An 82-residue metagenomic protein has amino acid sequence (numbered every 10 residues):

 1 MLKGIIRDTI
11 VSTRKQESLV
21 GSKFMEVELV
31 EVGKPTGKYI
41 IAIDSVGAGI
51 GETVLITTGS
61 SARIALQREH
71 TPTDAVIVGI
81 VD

Functional and structural regions predicted by a protein language model:
M1-R14, I80-V81: Structural detector for short beta-strands of small beta-barrel domains
S18-E26: Short aromatic-glycine-enriched beta-strand elements
M25-E28, I41-A42, L55-T57: Short, acidic/hydrophobic/Gly-rich beta-strand patch recurrent on exposed beta strands that often constitutes part
E31-Y39: Short, structured beta-strand/loop micro-motifs enriched in basic residues and often containing a Trp
T53-D82: C-terminal structural segments of small proteins and small subunits
